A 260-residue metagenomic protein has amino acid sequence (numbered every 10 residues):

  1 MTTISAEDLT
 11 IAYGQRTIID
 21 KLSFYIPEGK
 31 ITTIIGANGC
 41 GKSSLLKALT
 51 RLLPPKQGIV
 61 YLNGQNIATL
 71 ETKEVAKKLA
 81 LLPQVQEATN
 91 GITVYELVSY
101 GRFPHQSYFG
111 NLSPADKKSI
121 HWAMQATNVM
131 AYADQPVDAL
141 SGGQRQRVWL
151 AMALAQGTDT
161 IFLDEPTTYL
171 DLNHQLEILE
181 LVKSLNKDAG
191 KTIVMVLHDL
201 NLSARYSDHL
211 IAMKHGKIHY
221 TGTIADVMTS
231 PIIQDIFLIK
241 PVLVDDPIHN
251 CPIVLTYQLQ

Functional and structural regions predicted by a protein language model:
I4, I18-I19: Conserved structural motif at the start of ABC-family nucleotide-binding domains
I35-A37: The feature captures the beta-strand-to-loop junction immediately N-terminal to the Walker
T50: Helix-to-loop junction immediately C-terminal to a conserved catalytic motif
G58-N66, V75: Conserved ABC transporter NBD signature motif
N111, P136-L140, Q144: Conserved ABC ATPase signature
I161-E165: Catalytic Walker B motif of ABC-type/P-loop ATPase nucleotide-binding domains
